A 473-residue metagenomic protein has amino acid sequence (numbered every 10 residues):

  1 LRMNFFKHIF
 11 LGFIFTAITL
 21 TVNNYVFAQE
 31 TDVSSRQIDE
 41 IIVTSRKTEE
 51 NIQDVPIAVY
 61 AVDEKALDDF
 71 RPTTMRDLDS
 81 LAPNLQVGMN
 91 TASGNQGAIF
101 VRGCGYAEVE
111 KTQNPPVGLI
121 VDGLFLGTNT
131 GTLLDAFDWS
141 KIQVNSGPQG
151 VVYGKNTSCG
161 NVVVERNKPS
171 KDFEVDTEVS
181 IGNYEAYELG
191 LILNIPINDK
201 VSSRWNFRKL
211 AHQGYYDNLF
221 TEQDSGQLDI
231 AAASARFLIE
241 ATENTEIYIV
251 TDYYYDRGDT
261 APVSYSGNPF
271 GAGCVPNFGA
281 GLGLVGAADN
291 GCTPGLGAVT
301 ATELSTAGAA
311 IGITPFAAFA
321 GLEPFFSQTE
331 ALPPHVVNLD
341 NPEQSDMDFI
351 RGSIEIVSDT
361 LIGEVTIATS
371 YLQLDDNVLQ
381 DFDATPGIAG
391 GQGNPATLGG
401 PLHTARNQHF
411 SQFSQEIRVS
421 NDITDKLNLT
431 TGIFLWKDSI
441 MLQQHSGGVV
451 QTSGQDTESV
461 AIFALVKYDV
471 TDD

Functional and structural regions predicted by a protein language model:
L1-F70, R76-S80, N194, E243 (+1 more regions): N-terminal Sec signal peptide and the immediately downstream disordered periplasmic leader that contains the TonB box
N24, K171, D199-K200, A211 (+5 more regions): Short coil turns and loop connectors of transmembrane beta-barrels in diderm outer membranes and organellar homologs
R36, A92, T132, K155 (+5 more regions): Transmembrane beta-barrel outer-membrane domains
R36-D172: Acidic, small-polar-rich N-terminal luminal/periplasmic segments of exported/outer-membrane proteins
L78, N145, E165, E178 (+8 more regions): Transmembrane beta-barrel domains of outer membrane proteins
N114-P116, T128, F137-S146, V151-N218 (+5 more regions): Outer-membrane beta-barrel translocator/receptor signature
T177-I181, W205-A211, I249-Y253, T369-Y371 (+1 more regions): Transmembrane beta-barrel strands of outer-membrane/channel proteins
E222, L228-L429, D438: Outer-membrane beta-barrel domain signature, strongest for Gram-negative TonB-dependent receptors and also present
